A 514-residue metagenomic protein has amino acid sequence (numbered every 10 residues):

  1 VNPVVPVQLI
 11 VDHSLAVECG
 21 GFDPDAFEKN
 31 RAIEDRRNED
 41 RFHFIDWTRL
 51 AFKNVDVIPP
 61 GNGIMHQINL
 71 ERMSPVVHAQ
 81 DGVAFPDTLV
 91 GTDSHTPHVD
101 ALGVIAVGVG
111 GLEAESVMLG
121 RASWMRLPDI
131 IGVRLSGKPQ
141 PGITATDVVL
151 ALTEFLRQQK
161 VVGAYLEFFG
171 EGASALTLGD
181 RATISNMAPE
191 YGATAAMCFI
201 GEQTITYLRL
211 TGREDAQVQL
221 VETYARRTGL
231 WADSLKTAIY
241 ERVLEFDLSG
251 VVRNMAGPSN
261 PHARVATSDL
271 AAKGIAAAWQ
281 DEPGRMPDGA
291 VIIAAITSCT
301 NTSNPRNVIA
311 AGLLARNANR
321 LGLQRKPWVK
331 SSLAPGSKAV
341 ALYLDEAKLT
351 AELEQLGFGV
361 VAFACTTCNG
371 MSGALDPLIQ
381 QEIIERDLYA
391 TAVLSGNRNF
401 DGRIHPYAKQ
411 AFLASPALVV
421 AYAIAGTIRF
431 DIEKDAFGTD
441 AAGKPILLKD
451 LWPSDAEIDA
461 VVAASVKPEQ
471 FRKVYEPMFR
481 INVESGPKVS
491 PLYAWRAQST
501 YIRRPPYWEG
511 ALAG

Functional and structural regions predicted by a protein language model:
V1-G514: Fe-S-dependent hydro-lyases/dehydratases of central metabolism
